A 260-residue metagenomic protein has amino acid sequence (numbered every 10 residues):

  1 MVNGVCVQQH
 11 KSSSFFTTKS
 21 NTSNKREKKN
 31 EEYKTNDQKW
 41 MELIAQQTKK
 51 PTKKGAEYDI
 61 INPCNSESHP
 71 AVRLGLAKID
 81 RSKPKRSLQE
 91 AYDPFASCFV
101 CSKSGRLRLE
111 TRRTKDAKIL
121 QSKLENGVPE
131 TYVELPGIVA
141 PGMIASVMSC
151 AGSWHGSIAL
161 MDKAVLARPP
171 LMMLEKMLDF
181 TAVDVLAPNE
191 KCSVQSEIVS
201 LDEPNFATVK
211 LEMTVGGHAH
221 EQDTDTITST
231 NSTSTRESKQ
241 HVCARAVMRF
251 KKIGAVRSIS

Functional and structural regions predicted by a protein language model:
V2-C6, K19, Y33-R86, L186-S193 (+1 more regions): HotDog/MaoC-like acyl-thioester-processing domains
L74, K78-I119: N-terminal structural module
K118-G127: Short, aliphatic-rich beta-strand segments
P141-R168: Active-site helix/loop of acyl-thioester processing domains in fatty-acid/polyketide metabolism, spanning hotdog-fold
M161, P169-P170, K210, Q240: Preference for well-ordered, secondary-structure-rich cores of eukaryotic proteins
K176-A182, V194-Q195: Short structured motifs
